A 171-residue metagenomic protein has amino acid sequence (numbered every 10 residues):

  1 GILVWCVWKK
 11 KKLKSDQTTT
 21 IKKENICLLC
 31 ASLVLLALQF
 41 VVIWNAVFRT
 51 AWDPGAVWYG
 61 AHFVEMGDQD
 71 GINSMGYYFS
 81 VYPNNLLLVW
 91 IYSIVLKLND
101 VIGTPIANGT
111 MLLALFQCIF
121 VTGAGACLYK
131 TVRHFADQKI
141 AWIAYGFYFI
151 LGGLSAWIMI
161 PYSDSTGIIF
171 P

Functional and structural regions predicted by a protein language model:
G1-V41: Start-transfer (signal-anchor) and selected internal transmembrane alpha helices of multi-pass inner/ER membrane
V4-W5, Y92, L96, D100 (+3 more regions): Hydrophobic transmembrane alpha-helices
T19, V101-M111, F135-A136, I158: Juxtamembrane loop-transmembrane helix junctions in multi-pass integral membrane proteins, especially the extracellular
A37-W58: Helix-to-loop transition at the C-terminal end of transmembrane segments
P54-Y59, F63, V121-G125, Y148 (+1 more regions): Hydrophobic core segments of transmembrane alpha-helices in multi-pass, intramembrane catalytic enzymes
W58-H62, Y77-I106: Short hydrophobic/aromatic helix or loop-helix immediately within or flanking a transmembrane segment in polytopic
A107-L112, I119, G123-I150, I168: Transmembrane-helix signature of polytopic, membrane-embedded enzymes that assemble or transfer cell-envelope glycans
G153-T166: Short acidic/glycine- and proline-prone juxtamembrane loop motifs at membrane-interface regions of multi-pass membrane
